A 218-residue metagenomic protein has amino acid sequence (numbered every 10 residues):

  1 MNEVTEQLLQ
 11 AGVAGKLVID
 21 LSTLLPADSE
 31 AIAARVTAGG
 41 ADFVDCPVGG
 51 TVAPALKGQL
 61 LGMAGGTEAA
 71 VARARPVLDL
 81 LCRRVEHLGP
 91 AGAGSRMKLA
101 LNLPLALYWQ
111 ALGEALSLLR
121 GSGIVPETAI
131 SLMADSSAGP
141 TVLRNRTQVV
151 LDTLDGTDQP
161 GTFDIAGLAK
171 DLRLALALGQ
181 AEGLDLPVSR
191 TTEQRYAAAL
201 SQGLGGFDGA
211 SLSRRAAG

Functional and structural regions predicted by a protein language model:
M1-Q7: Glycine-rich, highly charged phosphate/nucleotide-binding loops
N2, L17, T23-N102: Rossmann-fold dinucleotide-binding core
Q7, R35, L80, D135 (+2 more regions): Residues within well-ordered alpha-helical secondary structure of globular protein domains
L8-A14: Short, conserved loop/helix-junction motifs that constitute active-site signature segments in enzyme catalytic cores
V13, A38, L80-C82, G121 (+1 more regions): Short, well-ordered coil/turn elements that cap or connect secondary structure elements
V13, A55-L56, L204-F207: A generic fold-level signal
G15-K16, A115: Short, proline-enriched alpha-helix->beta-strand connector loops that line the catalytic pocket of alpha/beta-hydrolase
G94-A216: Helical "substrate-binding/catalytic lid" subdomain of Rossmann-like NAD(P)-dependent dehydrogenases/reductases
